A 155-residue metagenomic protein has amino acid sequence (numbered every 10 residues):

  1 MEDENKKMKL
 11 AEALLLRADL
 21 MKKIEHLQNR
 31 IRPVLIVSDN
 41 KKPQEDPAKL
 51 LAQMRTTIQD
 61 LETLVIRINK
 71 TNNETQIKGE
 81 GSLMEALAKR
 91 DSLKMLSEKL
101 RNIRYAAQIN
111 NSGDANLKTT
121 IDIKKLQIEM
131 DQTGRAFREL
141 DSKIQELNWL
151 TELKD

Functional and structural regions predicted by a protein language model:
E2-D155: Structural preference for solvent-exposed beta-strand-turn elements and adjacent flexible terminal/loop segments within
